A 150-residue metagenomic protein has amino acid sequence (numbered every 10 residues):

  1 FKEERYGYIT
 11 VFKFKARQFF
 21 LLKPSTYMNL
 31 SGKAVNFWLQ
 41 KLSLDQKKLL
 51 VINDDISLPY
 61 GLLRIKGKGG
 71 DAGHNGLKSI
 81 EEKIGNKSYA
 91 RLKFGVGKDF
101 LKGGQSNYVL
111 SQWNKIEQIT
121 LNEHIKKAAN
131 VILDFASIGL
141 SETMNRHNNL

Functional and structural regions predicted by a protein language model:
F1-K68, K78-L92, D99-G104, S111 (+1 more regions): Nucleotide and nucleotide-moiety/phosphate-recognizing core
G73-G76: Hydrophobic alpha-helical segments within soluble ligand-binding/sensing domains
